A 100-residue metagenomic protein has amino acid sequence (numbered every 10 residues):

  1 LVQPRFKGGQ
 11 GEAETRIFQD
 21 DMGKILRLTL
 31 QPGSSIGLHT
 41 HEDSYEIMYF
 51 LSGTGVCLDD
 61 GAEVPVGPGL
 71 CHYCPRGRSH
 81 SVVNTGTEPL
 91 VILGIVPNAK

Functional and structural regions predicted by a protein language model:
L1-K24, G37-L38: A short, N-terminal "cap"/entry segment at the start of jelly-roll beta-barrel domains of the cupin/DSBH fold
L26, I36, A62-V64: Short beta-strand segments
T29-Q31, T40-C57: Short, conserved beta-strand element in jelly-roll/cupin
S44, R76-K100: Ligand-binding loop in jelly-roll beta-barrel domains
S52, D60, I95-P97: Cofactor-binding loop segments of dinucleotide-utilizing enzymes, especially the Rossmann-like FAD- and NAD(P)+-binding
G61-R76: Short acidic-glycine-tyrosine-enriched beta hairpin
